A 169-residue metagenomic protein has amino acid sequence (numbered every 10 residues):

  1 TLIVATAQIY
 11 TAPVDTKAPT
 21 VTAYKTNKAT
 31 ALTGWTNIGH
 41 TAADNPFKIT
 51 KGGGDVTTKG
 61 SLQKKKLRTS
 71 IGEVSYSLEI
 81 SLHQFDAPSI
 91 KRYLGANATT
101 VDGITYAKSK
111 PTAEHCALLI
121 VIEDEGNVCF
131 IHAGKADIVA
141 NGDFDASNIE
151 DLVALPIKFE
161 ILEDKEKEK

Functional and structural regions predicted by a protein language model:
T1-H40: Polar/acidic, low-complexity leader/linker segments enriched in S/T/G and N/D
L2-V4, E73-S77, A113-H115, G126 (+1 more regions): A general secondary-structure signal for short beta-strands and their flanking turns/coil in non-transmembrane regions
A29-V74: A glycine-rich, hydrophobic loop/mini-helix early in the fold
K59-S70, S77, N97-K108: Short secondary-structure capping micro-motifs at structural edges
K65-R68, I120, F144-A146: Beta-strand-rich interaction surfaces with strong enrichment in secreted/lumenal proteins
L67-I90, E150-K165: Oligomerization/assembly interface segments of phage tail-like spikes and tubes
A87-G134: Short helix-loop boundary/capping segments
C129-K169: Mixed-charge, glycine-accented linear interaction segment located at domain edges/termini
